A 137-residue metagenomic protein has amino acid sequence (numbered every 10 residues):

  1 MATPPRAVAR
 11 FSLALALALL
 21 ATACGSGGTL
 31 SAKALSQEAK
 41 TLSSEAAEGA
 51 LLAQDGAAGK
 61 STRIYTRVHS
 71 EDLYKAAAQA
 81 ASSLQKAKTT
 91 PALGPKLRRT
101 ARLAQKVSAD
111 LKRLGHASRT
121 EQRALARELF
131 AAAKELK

Functional and structural regions predicted by a protein language model:
M1-L13: Bacterial N-terminal signal peptides that target proteins for export
L20-A23: C-terminal motif of bacterial Sec signal peptides marking the signal peptidase cleavage site
G25-T29: Bacterial signal peptide processing site
A34-L111, R123-E135: Alpha-helical segments in soluble extracytoplasmic regions
H116-A124: Short, exposed beta-strand-loop hairpins at the edges of beta-sheets in extracellular/periplasmic proteins
